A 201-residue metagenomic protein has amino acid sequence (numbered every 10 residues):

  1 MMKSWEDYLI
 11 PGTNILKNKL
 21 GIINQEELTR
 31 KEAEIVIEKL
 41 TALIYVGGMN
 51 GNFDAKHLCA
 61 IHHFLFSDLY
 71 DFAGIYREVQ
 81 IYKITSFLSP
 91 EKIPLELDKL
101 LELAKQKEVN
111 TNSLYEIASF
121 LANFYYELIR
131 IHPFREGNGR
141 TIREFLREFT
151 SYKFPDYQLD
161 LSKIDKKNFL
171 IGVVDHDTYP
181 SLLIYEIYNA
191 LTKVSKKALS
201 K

Functional and structural regions predicted by a protein language model:
M1-K201: FIC/Doc superfamily catalytic core
